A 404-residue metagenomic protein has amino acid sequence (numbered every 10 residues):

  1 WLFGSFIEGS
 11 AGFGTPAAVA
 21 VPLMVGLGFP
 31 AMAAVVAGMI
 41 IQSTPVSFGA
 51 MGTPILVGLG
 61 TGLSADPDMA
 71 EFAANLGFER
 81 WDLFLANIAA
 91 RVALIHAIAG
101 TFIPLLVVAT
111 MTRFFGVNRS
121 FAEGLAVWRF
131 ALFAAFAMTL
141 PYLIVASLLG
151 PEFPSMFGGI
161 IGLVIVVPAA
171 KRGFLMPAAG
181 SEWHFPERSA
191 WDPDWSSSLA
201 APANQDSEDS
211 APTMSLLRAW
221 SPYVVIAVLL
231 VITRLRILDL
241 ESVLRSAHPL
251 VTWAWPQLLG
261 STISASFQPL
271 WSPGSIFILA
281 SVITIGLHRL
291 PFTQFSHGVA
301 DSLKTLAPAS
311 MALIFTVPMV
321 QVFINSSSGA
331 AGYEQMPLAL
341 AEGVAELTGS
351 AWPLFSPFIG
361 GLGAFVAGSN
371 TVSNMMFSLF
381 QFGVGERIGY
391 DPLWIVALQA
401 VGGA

Functional and structural regions predicted by a protein language model:
W1-P22, G26, S43, M311-S327 (+1 more regions): Hydrophobic alpha-helical transmembrane segments of multi-pass integral membrane proteins, predominantly secondary
W1-S5, A31-T44, F72-P104, F315 (+2 more regions): Alpha-helical transmembrane segments of multi-pass membrane proteins
T15-V25, M39, G52-S64, T110-M111 (+1 more regions): Re-entrant/interfacial helical elements at transmembrane boundaries that shape and gate the permeation pathway
M24-A34, T61-D68, D82, F115-A122 (+3 more regions): Juxtamembrane helix-boundary/capping and inter-helix hinge elements in multi-pass membrane proteins
I55-A89, G329-S350, M376-G383, R387-I388: Membrane-interface interhelical connector segments
A86-I103, P154-V167, Y223, A265-L279 (+2 more regions): Alpha-helical transmembrane segments
T101-S261: Long, contiguous bundles of hydrophobic transmembrane helices that form the permeation core of multi-pass
G158, W191-I359: Transmembrane helical segments that form the transport core of multi-pass membrane transport proteins
